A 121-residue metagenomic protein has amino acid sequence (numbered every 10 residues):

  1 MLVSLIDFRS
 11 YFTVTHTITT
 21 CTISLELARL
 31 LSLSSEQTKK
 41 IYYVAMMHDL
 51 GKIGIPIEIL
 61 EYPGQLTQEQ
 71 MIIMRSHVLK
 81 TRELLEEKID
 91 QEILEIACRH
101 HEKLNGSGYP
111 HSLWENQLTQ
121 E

Functional and structural regions predicted by a protein language model:
M1-E121: Histidine- and acidic-residue-rich, metal-dependent catalytic cores
